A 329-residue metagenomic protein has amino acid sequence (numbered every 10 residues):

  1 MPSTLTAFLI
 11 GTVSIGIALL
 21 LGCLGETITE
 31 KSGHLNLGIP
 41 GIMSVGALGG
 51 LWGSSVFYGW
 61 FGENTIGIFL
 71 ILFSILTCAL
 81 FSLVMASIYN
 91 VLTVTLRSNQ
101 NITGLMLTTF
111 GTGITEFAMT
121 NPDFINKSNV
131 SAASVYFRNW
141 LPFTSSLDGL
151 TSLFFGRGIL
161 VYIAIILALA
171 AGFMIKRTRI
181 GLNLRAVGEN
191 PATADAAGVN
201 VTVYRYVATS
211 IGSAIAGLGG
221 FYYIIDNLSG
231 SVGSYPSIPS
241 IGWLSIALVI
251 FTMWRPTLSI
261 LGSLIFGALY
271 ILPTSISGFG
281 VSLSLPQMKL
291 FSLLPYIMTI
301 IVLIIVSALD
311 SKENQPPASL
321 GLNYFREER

Functional and structural regions predicted by a protein language model:
M1-G22, L35, G49, Y58-F73: Membrane-interfacial amphipathic/re-entrant helices at transmembrane-helix boundaries
G22, A47-L51, T112-E116, V161-F173 (+4 more regions): Hydrophobic core segments of alpha-helical transmembrane domains in multi-pass membrane transport and ion-translocation
T27-G49, V94-L107, N183, L228-W243 (+1 more regions): Short, non-helical or kinked segments that cap or interrupt transmembrane helices
E63-G111, I166, Y270: Alpha-helical transmembrane segments within multi-pass membrane transporters and channels
G111-K176, Y235, G280-F291, P317-R329: Transmembrane helix-bundle core of multi-pass membrane transporters and related energy-transducing complexes
F154-V232, L261: Helix-loop-helix "hairpin" substructures at the membrane interface of multi-pass membrane proteins
E189-A196, T202-V203, I276-R329: Cytosolic-side transmembrane-helix boundaries in multi-pass membrane proteins
A216, D226-Y296: Transmembrane alpha-helical segments in multi-pass inner-membrane proteins
